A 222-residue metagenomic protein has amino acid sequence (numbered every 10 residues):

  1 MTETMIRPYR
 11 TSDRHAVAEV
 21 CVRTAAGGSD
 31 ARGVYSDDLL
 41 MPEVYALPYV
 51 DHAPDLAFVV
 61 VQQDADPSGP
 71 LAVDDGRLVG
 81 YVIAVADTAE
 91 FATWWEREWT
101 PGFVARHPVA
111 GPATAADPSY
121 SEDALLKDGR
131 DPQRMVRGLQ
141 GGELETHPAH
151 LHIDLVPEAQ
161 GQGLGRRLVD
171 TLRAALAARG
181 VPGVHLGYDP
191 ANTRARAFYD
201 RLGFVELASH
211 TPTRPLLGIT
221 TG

Functional and structural regions predicted by a protein language model:
M5-E19: A short beta-loop-alpha structural element at the N-terminal edge of CoA-dependent acyl/N-acetyltransferase catalytic
A26-Y45, E96-P108, P112: Conserved GNAT-fold acetyl-CoA-binding loop/helix
V34-A57, V61-L71: Active-site rim helix/loop that mediates acceptor-substrate recognition in acyltransferases
V59, G69-L71, G76-A86: Conserved beta-strand in the GNAT
T88-H152: Conserved acyl-donor/pantetheine-binding loop and adjacent beta-alpha core of acyl/acetyltransferases and related
A89, G138, H185-Y188, D200 (+1 more regions): Conserved catalytic-core motifs of GNAT/GCN5-like acyltransferases
H147-A149, L176-Y188: Conserved GNAT acetyl-CoA-binding A-motif
H152-L155, G161-A175, A197-R201: Conserved acetyl-CoA-binding loop-helix of GNAT-fold acetyltransferases
